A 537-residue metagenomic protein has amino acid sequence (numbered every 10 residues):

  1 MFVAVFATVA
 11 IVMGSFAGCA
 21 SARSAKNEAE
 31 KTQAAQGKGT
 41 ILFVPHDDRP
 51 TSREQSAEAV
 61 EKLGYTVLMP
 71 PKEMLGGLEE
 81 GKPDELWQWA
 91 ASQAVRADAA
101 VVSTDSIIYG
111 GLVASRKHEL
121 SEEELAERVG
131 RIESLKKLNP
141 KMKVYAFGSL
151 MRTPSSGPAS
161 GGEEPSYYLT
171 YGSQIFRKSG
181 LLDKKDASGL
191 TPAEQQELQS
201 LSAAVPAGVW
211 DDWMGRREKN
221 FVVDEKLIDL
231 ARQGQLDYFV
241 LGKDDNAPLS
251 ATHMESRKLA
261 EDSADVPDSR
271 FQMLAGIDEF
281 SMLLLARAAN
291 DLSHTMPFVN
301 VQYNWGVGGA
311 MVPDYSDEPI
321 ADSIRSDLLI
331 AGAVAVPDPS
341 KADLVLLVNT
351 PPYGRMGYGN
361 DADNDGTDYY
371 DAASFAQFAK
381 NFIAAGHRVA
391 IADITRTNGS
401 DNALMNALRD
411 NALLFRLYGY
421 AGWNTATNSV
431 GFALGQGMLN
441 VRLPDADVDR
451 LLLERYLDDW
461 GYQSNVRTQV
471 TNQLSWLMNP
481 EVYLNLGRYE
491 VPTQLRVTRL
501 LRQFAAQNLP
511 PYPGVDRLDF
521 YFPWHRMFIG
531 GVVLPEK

Functional and structural regions predicted by a protein language model:
A4-S15: Bacterial N-terminal signal peptides
A22: Catalytic-site microenvironment of enzymes that process N-acetyl-hexosamine-containing cell-wall polysaccharides
E30-K537: An N-terminal assembly and electron-transfer interface module characteristic of large anaerobic redox and radical
